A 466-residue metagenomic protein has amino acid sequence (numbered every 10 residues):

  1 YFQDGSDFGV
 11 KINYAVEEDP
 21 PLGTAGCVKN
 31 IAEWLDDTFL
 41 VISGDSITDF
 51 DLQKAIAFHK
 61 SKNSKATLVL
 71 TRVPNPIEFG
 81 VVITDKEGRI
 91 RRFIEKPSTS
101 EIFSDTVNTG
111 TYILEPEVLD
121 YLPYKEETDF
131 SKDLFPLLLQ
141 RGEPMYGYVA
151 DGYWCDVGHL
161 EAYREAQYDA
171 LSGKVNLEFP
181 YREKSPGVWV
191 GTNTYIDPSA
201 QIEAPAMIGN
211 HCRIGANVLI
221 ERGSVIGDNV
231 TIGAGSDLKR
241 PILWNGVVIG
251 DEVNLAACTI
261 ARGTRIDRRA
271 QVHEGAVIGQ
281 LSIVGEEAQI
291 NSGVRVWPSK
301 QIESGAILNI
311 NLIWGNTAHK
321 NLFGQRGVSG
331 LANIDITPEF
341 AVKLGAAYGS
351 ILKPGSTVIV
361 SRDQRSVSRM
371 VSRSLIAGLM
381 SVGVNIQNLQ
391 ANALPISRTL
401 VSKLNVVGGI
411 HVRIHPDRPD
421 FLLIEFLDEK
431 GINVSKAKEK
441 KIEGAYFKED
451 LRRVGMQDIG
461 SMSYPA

Functional and structural regions predicted by a protein language model:
Y1-K54, T84, G293: Conserved N-terminal catalytic core of the sugar/cofactor nucleotidyltransferase
F39-L40, I47, Q53-K60, V73-P76 (+1 more regions): Catalytic-core segments of class I nucleotidyltransferases/pyrophosphorylases that form NMP-activated intermediates
K62-R72: A short, conserved acidic/glycine-rich loop-to-beta-strand motif that forms the donor nucleotide-sugar/metal
Q140-K239: Extended, small-residue-rich solenoid/repeat segments and analogous flexible loops that form exposed scaffolds
V230-V328, A332: Glycine-rich hexapeptide-repeat left-handed beta-helix
N316-L375, S381, G460-A466: An N-terminal, well-structured beta->alpha segment
K343, P419-A466: Gly/Ser/Thr-enriched, mixed-charge loops and adjacent short helices that form phosphate/oxyanion-binding elements
T357-L422: N-terminal small/polar loop signature for handling phosphorylated ligands or for N-terminal nucleophile
